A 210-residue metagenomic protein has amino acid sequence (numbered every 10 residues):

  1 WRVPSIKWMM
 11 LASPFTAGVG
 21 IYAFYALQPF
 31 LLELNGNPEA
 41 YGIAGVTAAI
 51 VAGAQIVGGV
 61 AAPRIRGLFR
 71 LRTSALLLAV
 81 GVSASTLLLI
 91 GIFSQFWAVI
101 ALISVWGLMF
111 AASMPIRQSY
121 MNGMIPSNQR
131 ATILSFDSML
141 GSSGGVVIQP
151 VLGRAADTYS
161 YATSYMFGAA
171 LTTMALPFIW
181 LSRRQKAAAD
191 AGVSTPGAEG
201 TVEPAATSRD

Functional and structural regions predicted by a protein language model:
W1-L11, G197-D210: Juxtamembrane intracellular "pre-TM" segments in multi-pass secondary transporters
R2-M10, Y41, F96-I100: Primarily residues marking transmembrane-helix entry/exit sites
W8-P29, T47-R66, A79, L102-A156: Substrate-agnostic recognition of the 12-TM MFS/MFS-like secondary transporter fold
Y25-G42: Short amphipathic helix-loop junctions that connect adjacent transmembrane helices in Major Facilitator Superfamily/SLC
N37-G45, V151-T172: A membrane-interface helix-boundary motif in multi-pass transporters
T73-L89, M166-A169: Structural signature of the two symmetry-related core transmembrane helices
L89-I103: Helix-loop junctions at membrane interfaces in 12-TM secondary transporters
G91, M166-G197, E203, R209-D210: Multi-pass alpha-helical transporter architecture, strongest for 12-TM Major Facilitator/SLC carriers used
